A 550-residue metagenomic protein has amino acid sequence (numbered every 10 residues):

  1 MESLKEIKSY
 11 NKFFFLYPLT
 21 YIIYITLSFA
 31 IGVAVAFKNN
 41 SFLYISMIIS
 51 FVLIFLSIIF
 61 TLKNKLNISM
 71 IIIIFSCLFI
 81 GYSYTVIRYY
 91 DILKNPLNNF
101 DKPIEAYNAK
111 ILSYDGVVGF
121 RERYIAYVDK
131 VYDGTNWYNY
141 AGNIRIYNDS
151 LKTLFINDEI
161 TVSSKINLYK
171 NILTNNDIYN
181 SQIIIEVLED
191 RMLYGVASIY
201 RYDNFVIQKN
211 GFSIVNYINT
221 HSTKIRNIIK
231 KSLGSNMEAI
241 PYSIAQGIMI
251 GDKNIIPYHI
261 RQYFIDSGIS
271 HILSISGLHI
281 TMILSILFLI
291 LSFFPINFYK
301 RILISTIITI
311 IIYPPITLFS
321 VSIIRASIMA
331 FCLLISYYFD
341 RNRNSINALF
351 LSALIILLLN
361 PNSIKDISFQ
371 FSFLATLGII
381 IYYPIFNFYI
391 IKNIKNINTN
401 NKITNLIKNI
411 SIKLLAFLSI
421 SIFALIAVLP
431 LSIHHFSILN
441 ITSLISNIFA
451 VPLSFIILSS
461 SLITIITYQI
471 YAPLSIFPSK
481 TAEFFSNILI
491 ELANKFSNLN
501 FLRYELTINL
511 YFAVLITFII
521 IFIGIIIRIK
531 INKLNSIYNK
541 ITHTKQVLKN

Functional and structural regions predicted by a protein language model:
M1-L97, V196, Y200: N-terminal leader/targeting segments
E2-F14, L78-H271: Membrane-interface helix/helix-cap signal primarily in integral membrane proteins
E2-L4, F14-L16, T20-Y21, N39-S41 (+1 more regions): C-terminal regulatory/interaction regions
E2-T26, F100-D101, K402-I426, I445-I448 (+1 more regions): Functional transmembrane helices that form membrane-embedded active or gating regions
G32, A109, S164, I248 (+6 more regions): Divalent metal-coordination and catalytic microenvironments
L43-L53, S372, N447-V451, F512-L515: Alpha-helical transmembrane segments of polytopic membrane proteins
N64-L66, Y258-T442, L506-K549: Hydrophobic alpha-helical transmembrane segments in multi-pass membrane proteins
V206-T220, N227, D266, I433-F449 (+1 more regions): Membrane-interface amphipathic/re-entrant loop segments adjacent to transmembrane helices in multi-pass membrane
